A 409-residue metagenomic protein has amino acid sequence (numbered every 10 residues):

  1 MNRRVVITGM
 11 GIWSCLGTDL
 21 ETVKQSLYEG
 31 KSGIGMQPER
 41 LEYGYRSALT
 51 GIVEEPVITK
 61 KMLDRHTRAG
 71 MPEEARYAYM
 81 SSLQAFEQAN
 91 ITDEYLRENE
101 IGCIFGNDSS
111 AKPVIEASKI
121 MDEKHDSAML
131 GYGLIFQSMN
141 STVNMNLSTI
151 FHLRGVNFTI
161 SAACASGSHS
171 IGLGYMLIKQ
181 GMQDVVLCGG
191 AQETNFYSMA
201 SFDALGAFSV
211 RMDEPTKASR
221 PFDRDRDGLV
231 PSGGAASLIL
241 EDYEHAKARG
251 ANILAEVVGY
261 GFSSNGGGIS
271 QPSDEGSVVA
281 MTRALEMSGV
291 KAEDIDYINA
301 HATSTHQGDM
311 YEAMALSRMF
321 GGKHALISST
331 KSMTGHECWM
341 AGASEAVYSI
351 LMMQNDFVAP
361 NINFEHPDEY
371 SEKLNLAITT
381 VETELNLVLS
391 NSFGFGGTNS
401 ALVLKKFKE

Functional and structural regions predicted by a protein language model:
M1-R65, A89, E244-E256, V347-N361 (+1 more regions): ACP-dependent fatty acid/polyketide chain-elongation machinery
R4-T8, K31-M36, D213-S288, Y297 (+1 more regions): Condensing-enzyme catalytic core mediating Claisen C-C bond formation in acyl metabolism
I7, E29-A162, A191-M199, A292-G308: Conserved beta-ketoacyl condensing-enzyme motif
I7-G9, L27, S82, C103 (+10 more regions): Conserved small-residue
E21-Y28, K112-A128, L177-Q180, S201-M212 (+3 more regions): A glycine- and small-aliphatic-rich helix-loop capping segment at beta-alpha/alpha-beta transitions that lines
A78-I91, N140-V143, S148-F151, N157-A191 (+3 more regions): Active-site-proximal alpha-helical scaffold in enzymes
K124-G131, G172, M176, E193-A248 (+1 more regions): Glycine-/small-residue-rich "gating" segment that lines the acyl/pantetheine channel and substrate pocket
M182-D227, Y260-P272, A300-D309, H324-L374: Acyl-CoA/ACP chain-elongation machinery
